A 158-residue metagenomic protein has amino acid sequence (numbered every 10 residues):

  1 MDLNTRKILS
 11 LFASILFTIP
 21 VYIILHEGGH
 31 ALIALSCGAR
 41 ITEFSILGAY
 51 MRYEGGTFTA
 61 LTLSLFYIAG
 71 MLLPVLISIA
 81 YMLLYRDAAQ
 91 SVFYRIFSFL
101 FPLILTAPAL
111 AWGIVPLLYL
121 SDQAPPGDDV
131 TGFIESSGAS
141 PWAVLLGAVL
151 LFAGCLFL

Functional and structural regions predicted by a protein language model:
M1-T5: Short, Lys/Arg-rich, polar N-terminal cytosolic tail immediately upstream of the first transmembrane signal-anchor
K7, S14-S64: Small-residue-rich helix-interface/hinge motifs
F44, R52-L158: Metalloprotease/metallohydrolase-associated module, dominated by Zn2+-dependent proteases
